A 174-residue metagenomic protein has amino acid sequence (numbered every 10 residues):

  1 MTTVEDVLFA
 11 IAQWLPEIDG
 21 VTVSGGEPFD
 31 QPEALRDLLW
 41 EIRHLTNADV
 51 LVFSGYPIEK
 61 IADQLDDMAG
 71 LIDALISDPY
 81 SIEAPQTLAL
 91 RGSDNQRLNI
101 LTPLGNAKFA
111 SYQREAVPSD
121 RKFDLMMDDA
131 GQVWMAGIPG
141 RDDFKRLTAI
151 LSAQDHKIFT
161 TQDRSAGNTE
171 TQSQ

Functional and structural regions predicted by a protein language model:
M1-V52, P57-D67: Conserved Radical SAM active-site core
D63, D67-Q174: Auxiliary Fe-S-binding modules of radical SAM enzymes
